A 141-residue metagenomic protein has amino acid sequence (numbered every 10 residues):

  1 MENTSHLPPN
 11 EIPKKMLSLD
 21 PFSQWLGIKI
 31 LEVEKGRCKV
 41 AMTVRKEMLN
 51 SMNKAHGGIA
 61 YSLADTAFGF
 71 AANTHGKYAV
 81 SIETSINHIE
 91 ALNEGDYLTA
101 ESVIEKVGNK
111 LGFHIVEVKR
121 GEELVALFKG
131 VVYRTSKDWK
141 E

Functional and structural regions predicted by a protein language model:
M1-E141: Terminal targeting signals and extreme-terminal segments of soluble enzymes
